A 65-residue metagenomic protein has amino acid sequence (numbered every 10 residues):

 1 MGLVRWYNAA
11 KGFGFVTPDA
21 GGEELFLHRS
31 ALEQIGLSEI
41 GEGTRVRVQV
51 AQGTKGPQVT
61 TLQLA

Functional and structural regions predicted by a protein language model:
M1-A9: Structural detector for short beta-strands of small beta-barrel domains
R5, T17, Q49-A51: Conserved positions in beta-strands of structured domains
N8, A20, Q52-T54: A generic beta-sheet turn/junction motif
K11-V16: Short aromatic-glycine-enriched beta-strand elements
E24-I35: Beta-strand/loop nucleic-acid-binding surfaces
Q34-R47: Short nucleic-acid-contacting surface segments enriched for D/E, G, S/T with interspersed K/R
T54-A65: OB-fold/S1-family single-stranded nucleic acid-binding modules
